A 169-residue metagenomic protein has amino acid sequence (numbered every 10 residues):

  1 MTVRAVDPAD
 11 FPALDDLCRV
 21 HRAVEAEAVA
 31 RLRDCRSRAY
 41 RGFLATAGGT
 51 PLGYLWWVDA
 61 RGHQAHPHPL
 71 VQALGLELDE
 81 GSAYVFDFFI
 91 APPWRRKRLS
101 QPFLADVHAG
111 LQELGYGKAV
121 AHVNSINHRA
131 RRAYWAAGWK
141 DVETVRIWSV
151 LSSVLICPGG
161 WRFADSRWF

Functional and structural regions predicted by a protein language model:
M1-V20: Conserved N-terminal entry element of GNAT/NAT acetyltransferase domains
R22-G42, T46-G48, W56, L70-L74: Active-site rim helix/loop that mediates acceptor-substrate recognition in acyltransferases
T46, T50-A83, D87: Conserved acyl-donor/pantetheine-binding loop and adjacent beta-alpha core of acyl/acetyltransferases and related
D87-I90, R96-E113, A136: Conserved acetyl-CoA-binding loop-helix of GNAT-fold acetyltransferases
Q101, E113, S125-E143: Conserved active-site alpha-helix within GNAT-family acetyltransferase domains
L111-V123: Conserved GNAT acetyl-CoA-binding A-motif
A121-A130, I147-S152: Conserved beta-strand-loop-alpha-helix junction that forms the acyl-donor binding cleft
I147-F169: C-terminal "cap" of GNAT-fold acetyltransferases
